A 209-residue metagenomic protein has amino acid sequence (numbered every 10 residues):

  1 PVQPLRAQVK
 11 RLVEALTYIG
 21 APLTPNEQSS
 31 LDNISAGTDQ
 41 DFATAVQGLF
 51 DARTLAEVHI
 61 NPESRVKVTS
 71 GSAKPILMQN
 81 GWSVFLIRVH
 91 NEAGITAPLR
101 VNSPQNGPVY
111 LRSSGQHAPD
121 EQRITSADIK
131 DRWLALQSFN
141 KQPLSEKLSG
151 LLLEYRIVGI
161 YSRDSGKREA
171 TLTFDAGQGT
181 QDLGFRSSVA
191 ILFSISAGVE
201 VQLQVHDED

Functional and structural regions predicted by a protein language model:
P1-I60, D207-D209: Amphipathic alpha-helical packing elements
R11, D39-V109: Long, charge-patterned amphipathic interaction tracts in eukaryotic proteins
S72-I76, Q142, K147: Extended amphipathic alpha-helical elements
M78-W82, E146-L151, S196-G198: Solvent-exposed, conformationally flexible loop/turn segments
R88, A93-P143, D209: Extended low-complexity, serine/threonine- and proline-enriched intrinsically disordered segments
P143-F185, L203: Short, aromatic- and glycine-rich surface loops/edge beta-strands on solvent-exposed regions
F185-E208: Beta-strand-rich domain onsets/edges
